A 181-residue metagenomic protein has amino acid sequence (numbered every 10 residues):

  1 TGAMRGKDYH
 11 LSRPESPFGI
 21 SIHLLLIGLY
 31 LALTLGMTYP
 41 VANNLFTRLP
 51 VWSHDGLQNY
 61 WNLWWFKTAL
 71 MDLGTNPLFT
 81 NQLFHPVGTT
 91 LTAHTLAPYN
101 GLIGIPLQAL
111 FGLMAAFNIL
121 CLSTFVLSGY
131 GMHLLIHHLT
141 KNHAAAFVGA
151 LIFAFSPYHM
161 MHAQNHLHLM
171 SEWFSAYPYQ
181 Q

Functional and structural regions predicted by a protein language model:
T1-P40: Start-transfer (signal-anchor) and selected internal transmembrane alpha helices of multi-pass inner/ER membrane
S16-S21, P50-W52, H137-A144: Membrane-interfacial loop-to-helix junctions in multi-pass inner-membrane proteins
I27, H94-I105, A146, A150 (+1 more regions): Generic alpha-helical secondary structure signal
L33-S128, S156-W173: Membrane-interface coil-to-helix junctions
M132-F155: Transmembrane-helix signature of polytopic, membrane-embedded enzymes that assemble or transfer cell-envelope glycans
E172-Q181: Specific aromatic-rich, kink-prone transmembrane helix
